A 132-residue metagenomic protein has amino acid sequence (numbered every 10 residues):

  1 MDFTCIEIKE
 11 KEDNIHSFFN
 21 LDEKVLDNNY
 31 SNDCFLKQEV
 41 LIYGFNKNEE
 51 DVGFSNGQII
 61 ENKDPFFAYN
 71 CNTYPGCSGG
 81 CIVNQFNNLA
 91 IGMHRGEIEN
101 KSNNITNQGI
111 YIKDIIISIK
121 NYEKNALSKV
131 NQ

Functional and structural regions predicted by a protein language model:
M1-N70, N84-F86: Serine endopeptidase catalytic core focused on the charge-relay Asp
D13-I15, H94-Q132: C-terminal cap/linker of serine protease catalytic domains
N46, N88, E97-E99: Flexible, active-site-proximal loop/turn residues at the rims of small-molecule/cofactor binding pockets and catalytic
E49-D51, C77, I91, N100-S102: Eukaryotic short linear interaction motifs
D64, Y74, I98: Residues that form or immediately flank small-molecule/cofactor binding pockets and catalytic motifs
N72-R95: Catalytic nucleophile loop of clan PA
